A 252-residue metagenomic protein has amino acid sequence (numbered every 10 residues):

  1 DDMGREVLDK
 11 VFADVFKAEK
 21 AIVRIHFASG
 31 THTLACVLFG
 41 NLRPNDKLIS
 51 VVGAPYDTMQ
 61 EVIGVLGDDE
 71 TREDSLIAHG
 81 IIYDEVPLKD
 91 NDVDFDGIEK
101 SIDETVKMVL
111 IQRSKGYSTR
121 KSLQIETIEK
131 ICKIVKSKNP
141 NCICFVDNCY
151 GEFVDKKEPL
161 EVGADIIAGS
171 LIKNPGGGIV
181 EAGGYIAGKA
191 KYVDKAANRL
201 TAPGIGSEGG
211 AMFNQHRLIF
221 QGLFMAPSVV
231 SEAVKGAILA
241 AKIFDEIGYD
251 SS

Functional and structural regions predicted by a protein language model:
D1-G4, G248, S252: Short intrinsically disordered, low-complexity coil segments enriched in acidic
D1-H32: Conserved N-terminal alpha-helix of the aminotransferase class I/II PLP-enzyme fold
D14, A28-G236, A241-S251: Conserved PLP-enzyme active-site core in the AAT-like
